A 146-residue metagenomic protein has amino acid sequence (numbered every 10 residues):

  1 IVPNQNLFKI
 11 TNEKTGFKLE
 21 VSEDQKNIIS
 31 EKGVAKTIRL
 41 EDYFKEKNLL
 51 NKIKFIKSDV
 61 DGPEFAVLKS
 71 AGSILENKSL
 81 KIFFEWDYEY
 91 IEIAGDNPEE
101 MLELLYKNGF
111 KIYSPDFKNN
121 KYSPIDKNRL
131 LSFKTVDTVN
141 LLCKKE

Functional and structural regions predicted by a protein language model:
I1-E146: Phosphate/nucleotide-binding beta-alpha loop and adjacent structural elements of enzyme active sites
